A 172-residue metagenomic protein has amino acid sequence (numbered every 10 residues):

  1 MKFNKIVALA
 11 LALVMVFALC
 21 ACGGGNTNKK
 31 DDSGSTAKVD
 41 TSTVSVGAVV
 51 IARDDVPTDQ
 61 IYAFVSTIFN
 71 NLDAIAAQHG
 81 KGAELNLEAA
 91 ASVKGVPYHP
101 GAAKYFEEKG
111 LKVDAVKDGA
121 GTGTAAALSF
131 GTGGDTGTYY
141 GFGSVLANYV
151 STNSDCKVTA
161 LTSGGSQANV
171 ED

Functional and structural regions predicted by a protein language model:
M1-A37, D114-A127: Short, low-complexity disordered leader/linker segments with a strong preference for bacterial N-terminal type II
G34-A63, Y98: C-terminal lobe and pocket-closing loops of periplasmic/extracytoplasmic Venus-flytrap solute-binding proteins
S45, Q60-I61, V65-L128: An extracytoplasmic/periplasmic, membrane-proximal ligand-sensing/linker region
S45-G47, A125, D155, G165: Extracytoplasmic
V49-I51, S129, T159: Soluble periplasmic/extracytoplasmic beta-strand elements of cell-envelope proteins
A127-L146, G165: Extracytoplasmic "Venus flytrap"
N148-V158: Signal peptide-proximal N-terminal region of secreted/periplasmic/extracellular or secretory-lumen proteins
A160-E171: Short helix-initiation/N-cap motifs at beta->coil->alpha
